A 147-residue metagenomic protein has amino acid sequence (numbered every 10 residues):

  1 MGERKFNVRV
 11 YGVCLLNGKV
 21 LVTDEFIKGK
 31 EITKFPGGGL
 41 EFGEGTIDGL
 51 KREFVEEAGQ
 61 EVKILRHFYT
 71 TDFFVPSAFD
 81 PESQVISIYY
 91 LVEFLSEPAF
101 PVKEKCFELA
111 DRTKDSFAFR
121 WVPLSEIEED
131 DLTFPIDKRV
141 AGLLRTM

Functional and structural regions predicted by a protein language model:
M1-L21, G39, L91: Conserved N-terminal beta-strand and adjoining loop/helix that marks the start of the Nudix/MutT-like hydrolase domain
G2-F6, I32, D80-I86, D111-S116: A generic structural micro-feature
L16-E56: Conserved Nudix-box catalytic region and its N-terminal flanking loop in Nudix hydrolases and closely related
L16-K19, F26, E93-P98, L124-E126: Short loop segments at secondary-structure junctions
K30-T33, A99-P101, K105-M147: Nudix hydrolase/Nudix homology domain
K51, T70-F73, V85: Internal catalytic or translocation cores that form aromatic/hydrophobic pockets or channels for amphipathic metabolites
E61-T70: A short coil-to-beta-strand element that immediately follows conserved catalytic motifs
V75-E104: Active-site-adjacent beta-strand/loop module that shapes the phosphate/pyrophosphate-binding cleft
